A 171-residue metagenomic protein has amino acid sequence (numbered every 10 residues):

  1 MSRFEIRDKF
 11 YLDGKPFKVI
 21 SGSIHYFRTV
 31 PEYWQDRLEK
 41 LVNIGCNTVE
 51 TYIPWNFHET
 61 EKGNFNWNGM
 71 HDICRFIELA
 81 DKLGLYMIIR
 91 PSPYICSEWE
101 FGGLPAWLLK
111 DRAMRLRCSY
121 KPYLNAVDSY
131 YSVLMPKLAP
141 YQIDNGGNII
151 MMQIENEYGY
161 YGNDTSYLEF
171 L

Functional and structural regions predicted by a protein language model:
M1-T48, E78, K82-Y86: N-terminal carbohydrate-binding accessory modules
I6, I77-E78, K82-L171: Active-site region of glycoside hydrolase catalytic domains
I20-H25, E50-Y52, I88-S92, Q153-E155: A cross-family glycoside hydrolase active-site/sugar-binding cleft signature
S23, H58-E59, L116: Glycine- and acidic
F27, P31, G63-N66, Y120 (+1 more regions): Flexible, glycine- and charge-enriched loops at secondary-structure boundaries
V30, E59-G63, G159-G162: A generic structural signal for short coil/turn motifs at secondary-structure boundaries
W34-E100, F170-L171: Aromatic-lined substrate-binding rim segments of carbohydrate-active enzymes
